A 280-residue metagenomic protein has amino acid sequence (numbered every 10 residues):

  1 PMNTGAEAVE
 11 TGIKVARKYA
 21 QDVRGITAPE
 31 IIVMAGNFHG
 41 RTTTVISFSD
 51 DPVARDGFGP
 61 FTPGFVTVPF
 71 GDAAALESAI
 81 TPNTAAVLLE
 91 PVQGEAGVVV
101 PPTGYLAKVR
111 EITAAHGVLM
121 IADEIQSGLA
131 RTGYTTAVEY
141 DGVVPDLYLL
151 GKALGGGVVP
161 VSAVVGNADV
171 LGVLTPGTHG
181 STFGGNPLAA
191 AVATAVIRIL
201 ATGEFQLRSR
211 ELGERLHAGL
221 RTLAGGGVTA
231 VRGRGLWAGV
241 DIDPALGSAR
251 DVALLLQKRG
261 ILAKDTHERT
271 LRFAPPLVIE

Functional and structural regions predicted by a protein language model:
P1-E280: Conserved N-terminal phosphate-binding loop of PLP-dependent enzymes in the Aspartate aminotransferase
